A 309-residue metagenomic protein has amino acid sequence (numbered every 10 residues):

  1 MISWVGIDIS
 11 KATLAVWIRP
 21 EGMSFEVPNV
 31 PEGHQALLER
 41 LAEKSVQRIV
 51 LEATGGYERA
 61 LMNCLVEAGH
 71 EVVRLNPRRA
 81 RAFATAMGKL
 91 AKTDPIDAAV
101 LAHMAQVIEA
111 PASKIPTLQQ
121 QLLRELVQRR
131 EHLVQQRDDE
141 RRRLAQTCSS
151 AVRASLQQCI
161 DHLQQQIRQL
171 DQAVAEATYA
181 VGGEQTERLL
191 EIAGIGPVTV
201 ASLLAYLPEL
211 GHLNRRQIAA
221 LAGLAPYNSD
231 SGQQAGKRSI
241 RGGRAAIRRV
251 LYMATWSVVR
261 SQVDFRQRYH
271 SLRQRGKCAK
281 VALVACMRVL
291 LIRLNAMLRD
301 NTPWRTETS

Functional and structural regions predicted by a protein language model:
M1-S309: A detector of single, family-specific signature residues that are central to catalytic or substrate-handling motifs
